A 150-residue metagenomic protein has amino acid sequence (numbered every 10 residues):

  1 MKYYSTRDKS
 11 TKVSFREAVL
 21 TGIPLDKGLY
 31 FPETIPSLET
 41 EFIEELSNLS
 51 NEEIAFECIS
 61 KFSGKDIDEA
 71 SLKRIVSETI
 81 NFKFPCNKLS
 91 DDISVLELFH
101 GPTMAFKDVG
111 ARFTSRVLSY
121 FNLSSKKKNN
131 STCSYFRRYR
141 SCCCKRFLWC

Functional and structural regions predicted by a protein language model:
M1-C150: PLP-dependent amino-acid enzyme catalytic core
